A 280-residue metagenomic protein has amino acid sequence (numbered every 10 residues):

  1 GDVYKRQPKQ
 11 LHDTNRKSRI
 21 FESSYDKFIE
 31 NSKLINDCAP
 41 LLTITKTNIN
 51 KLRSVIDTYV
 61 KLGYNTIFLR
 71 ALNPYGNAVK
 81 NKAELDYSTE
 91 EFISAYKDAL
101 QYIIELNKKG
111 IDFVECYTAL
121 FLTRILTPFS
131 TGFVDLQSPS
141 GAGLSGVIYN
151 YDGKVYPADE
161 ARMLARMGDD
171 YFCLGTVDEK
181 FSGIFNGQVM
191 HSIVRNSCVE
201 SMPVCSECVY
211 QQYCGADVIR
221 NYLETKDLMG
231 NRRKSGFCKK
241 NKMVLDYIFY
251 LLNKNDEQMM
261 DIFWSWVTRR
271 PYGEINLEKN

Functional and structural regions predicted by a protein language model:
G1-Y4: Short, small-residue-biased leader/transition segments that mark boundaries at the very start of proteins
Q7, N73, R162, C214 (+1 more regions): Flexible, active-site-proximal loop/turn residues at the rims of small-molecule/cofactor binding pockets and catalytic
Q7, Y151, Y210: Residues immediately flanking
Q10-D26, K33, D37-G143, I148 (+2 more regions): Radical SAM enzyme [4Fe-4S]-AdoMet core and its adjacent flexible, acidic and glycine-rich loops/tails across
S18, N31, R270-Y272: A generic structural signal for solvent-exposed, polar alpha-helical segments
A165-N280: Flexible mid-to-C-terminal extensions adjoining Fe-S/redox cofactors in radical SAM and related proteins
